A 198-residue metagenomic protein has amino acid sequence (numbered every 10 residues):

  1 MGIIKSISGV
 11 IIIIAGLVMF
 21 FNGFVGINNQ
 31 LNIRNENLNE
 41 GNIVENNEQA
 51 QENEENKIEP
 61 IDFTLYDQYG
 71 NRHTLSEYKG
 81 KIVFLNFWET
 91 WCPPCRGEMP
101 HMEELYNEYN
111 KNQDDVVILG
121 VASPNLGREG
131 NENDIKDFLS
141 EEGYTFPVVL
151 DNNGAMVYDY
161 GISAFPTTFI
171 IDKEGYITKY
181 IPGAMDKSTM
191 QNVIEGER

Functional and structural regions predicted by a protein language model:
M1-I4: Transmembrane-helix boundary and interhelical-loop signature of multi-pass inner-membrane proteins
G9-N22: Hydrophobic membrane-insertion alpha-helices, especially the h-region of bacterial N-terminal signal peptides
G23-L75: N-terminal "domain-start" segment that seeds a small globular fold
K79, F87-E104: Conserved redox-active cysteine motifs that mediate thiol-disulfide chemistry, especially di-cysteine Cys-X(1-2)-Cys
I82-V83, V116: Alpha/beta-hydrolase fold active-site loops
Q113-G130, Y144-N153: Thiol-based oxidoreductase modules, predominantly thioredoxin-like and allied folds used for disulfide exchange
N133-E174: Short, internal strand/loop/helix patches that form the active-site neighborhood or redox-interaction surface
I170-R198: Thiol-/selenol-based redox modules, centered on thioredoxin-like and closely related oxidoreductase domains
